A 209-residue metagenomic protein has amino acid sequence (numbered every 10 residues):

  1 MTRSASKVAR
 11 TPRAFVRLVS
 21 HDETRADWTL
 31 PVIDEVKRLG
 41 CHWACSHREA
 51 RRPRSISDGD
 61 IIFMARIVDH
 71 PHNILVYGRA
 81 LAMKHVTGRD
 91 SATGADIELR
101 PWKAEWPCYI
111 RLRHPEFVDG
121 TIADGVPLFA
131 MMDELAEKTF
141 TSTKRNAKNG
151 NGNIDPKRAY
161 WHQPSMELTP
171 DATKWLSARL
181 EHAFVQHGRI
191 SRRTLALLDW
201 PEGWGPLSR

Functional and structural regions predicted by a protein language model:
M1-D58, H70, M166-R209: Compositionally biased, charged N-terminal/linker segments
D58-D60, C108: Short beta-strand or tight-loop elements that sit immediately N-terminal to catalytic metal-binding acidic residues
R66-H72: Short, charged beta-turn/beta-strand-edge "cap" motif at the junction between a beta-strand and an adjacent loop
N73-Y77, L81-P170: Aromatic- and Lys/Arg-enriched surface recognition patch
